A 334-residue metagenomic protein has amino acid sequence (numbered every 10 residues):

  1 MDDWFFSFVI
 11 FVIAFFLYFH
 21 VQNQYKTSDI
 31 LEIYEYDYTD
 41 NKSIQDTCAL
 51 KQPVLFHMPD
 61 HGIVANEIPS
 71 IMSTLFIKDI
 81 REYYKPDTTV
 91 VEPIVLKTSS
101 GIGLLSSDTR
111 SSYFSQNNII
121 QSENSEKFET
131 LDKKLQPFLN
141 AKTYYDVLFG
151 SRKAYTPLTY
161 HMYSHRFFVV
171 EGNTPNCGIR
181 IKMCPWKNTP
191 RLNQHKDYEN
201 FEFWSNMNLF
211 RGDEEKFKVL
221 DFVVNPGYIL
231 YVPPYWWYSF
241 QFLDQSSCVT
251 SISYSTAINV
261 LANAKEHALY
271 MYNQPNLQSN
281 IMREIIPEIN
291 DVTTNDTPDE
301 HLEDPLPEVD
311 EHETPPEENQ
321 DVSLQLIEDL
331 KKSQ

Functional and structural regions predicted by a protein language model:
M1-I229, S239-Q334: N-terminal accessory scaffold of Fe(II)-dependent oxygenases
